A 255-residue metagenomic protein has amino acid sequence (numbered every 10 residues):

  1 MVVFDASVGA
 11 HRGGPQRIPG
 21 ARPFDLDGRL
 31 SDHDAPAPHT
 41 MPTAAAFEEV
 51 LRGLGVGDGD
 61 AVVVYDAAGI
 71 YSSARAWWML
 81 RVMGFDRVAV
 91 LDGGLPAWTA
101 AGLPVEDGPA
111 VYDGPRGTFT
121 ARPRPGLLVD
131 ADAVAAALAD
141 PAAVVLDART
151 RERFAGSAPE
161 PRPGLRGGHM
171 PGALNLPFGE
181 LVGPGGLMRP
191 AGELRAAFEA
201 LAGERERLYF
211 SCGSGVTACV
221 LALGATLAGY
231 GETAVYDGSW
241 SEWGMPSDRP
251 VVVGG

Functional and structural regions predicted by a protein language model:
M1-G255: Cytosolic catalytic domains that perform sulfur/thiol-centered chemistry
